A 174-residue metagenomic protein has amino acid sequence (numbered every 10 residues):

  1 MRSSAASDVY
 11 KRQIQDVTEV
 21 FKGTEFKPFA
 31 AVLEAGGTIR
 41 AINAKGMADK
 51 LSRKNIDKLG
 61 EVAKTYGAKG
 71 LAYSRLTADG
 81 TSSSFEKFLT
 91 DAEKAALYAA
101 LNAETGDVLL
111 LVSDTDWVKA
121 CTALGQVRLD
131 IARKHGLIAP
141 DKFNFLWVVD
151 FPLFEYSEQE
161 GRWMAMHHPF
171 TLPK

Functional and structural regions predicted by a protein language model:
M1-A6, Y10: Single conserved hydrophobic/aromatic residue that forms the stacking wall/gate of nucleotide- or nucleobase-binding
Q15-K174: Flexible beta->alpha loop and helix N-cap segments adjacent to enzyme active/binding sites
